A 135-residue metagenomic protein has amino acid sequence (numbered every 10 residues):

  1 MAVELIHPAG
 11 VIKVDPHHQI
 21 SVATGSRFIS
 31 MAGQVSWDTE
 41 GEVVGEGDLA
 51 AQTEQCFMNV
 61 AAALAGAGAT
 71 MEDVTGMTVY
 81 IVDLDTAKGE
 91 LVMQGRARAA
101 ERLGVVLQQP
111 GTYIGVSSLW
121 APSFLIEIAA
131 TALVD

Functional and structural regions predicted by a protein language model:
M1-M58, A62-T75, V82-D135: N-terminal presequence-like segments and the immediate start of the first folded domain
